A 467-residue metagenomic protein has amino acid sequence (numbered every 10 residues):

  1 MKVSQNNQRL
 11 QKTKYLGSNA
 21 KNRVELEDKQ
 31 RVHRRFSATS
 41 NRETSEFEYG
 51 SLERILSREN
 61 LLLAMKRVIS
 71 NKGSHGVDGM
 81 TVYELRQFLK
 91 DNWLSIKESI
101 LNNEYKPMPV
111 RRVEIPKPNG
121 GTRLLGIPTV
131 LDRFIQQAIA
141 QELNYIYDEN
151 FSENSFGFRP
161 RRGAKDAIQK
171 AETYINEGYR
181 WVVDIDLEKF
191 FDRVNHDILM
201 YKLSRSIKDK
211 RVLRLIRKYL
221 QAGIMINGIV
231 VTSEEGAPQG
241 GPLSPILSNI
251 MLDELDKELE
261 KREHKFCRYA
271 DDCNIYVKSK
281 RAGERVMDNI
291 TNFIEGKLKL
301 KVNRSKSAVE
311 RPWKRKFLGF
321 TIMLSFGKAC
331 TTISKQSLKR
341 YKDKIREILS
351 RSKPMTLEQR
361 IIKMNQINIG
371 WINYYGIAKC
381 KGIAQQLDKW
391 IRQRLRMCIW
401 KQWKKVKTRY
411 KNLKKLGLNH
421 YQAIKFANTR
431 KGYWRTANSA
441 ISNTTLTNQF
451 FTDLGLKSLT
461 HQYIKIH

Functional and structural regions predicted by a protein language model:
M1-F88: Non-catalytic, polymerase-adjacent accessory regions of viral genome-replication enzymes
L56, L61, P109-R111, P118 (+1 more regions): Core structural elements
H75, G79-P116: Phosphate/adenylate-binding "loop-and-lid" substructures adjacent to NTP/NAD/dNTP-binding pockets in NTP-dependent
S99-E114, P118, N150-K316: Conserved polymerase palm-domain catalytic core
Q221, N292, K297-I362, Q366-I369: A conserved non-catalytic segment of reverse transcriptases and RNA-directed RNA polymerases corresponding to the late
T232-E235, C330, R346-Q359, W371-I383 (+1 more regions): Short, solvent-exposed helix-loop connector elements
K306-R315, K363-I367, A384-R392, K407-L416: A glycine-rich phosphate-binding loop feature that marks nucleotide/adenosyl-phosphate handling sites
W403-H467: Extended C-terminal regions of large enzymes
